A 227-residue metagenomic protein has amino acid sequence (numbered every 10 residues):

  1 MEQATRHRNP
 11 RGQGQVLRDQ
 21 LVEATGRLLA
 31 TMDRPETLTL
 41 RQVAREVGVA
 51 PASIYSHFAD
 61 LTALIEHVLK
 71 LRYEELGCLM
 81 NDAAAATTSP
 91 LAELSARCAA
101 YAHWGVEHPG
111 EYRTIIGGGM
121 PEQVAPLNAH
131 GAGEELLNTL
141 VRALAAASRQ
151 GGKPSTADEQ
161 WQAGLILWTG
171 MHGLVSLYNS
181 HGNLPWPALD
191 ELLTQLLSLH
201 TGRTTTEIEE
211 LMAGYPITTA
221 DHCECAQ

Functional and structural regions predicted by a protein language model:
M1-V16, T87, I208-Q227: N-terminal intrinsically disordered/low-complexity leader segments
R8, G12, V16, A59 (+6 more regions): Residues at secondary-structure transition points
Q20, T31-A63, H67: Helix-turn-helix
Q20-R27, E46, A63-A83, A96-H103 (+4 more regions): Alpha-helical structural segments
N81-G110, G133-E135, A157, L167: Hydrophobic alpha-helical connector segments
E107-L127, S176-L184: Amphipathic alpha-helical segments used for helix-helix packing
Q123-Q150, D158-I166, E191-G202: Amphipathic alpha-helical packing segments from all-alpha helical-bundle domains
S155-S180, A188-H200, G214-T219: Hydrophobic alpha-helical segments that form the core of small-molecule binding pockets and/or dimer interfaces
